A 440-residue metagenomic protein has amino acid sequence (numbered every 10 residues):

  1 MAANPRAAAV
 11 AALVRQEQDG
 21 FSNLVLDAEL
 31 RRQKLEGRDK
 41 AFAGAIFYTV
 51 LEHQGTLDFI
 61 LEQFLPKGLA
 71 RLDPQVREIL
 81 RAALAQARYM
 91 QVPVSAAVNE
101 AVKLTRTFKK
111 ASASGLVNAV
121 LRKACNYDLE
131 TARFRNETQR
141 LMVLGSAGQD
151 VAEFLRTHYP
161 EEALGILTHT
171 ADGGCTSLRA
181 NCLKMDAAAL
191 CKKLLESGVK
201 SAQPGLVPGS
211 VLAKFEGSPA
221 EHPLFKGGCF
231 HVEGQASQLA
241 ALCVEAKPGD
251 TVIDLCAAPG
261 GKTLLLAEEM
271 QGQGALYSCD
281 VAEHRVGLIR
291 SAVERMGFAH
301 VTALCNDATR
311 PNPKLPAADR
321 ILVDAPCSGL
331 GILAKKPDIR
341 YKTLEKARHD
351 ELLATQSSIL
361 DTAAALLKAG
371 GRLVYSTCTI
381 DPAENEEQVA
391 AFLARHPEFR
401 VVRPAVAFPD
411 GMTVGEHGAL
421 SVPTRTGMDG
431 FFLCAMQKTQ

Functional and structural regions predicted by a protein language model:
M1-Q440: S-adenosylmethionine
